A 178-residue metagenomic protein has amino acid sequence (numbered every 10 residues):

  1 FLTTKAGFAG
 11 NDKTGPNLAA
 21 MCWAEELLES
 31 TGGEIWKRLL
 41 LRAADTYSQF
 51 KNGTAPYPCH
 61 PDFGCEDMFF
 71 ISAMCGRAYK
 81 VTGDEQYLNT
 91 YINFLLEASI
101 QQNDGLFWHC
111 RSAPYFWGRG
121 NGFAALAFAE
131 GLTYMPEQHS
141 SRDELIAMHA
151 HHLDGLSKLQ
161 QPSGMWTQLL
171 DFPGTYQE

Functional and structural regions predicted by a protein language model:
F1, A19-G33, F70-G83, A125-S141: Well-ordered alpha-helical scaffold segments within catalytic/enzyme domains
F1-G10, R38-P56, E85-W108, I146-G164: Long, well-ordered core segments of solenoidal/helical folds
L2-N17, A55-M68, W108-L126, E137 (+3 more regions): Solvent-exposed loop and edge beta-strand segments that line ligand/cofactor-binding and catalytic clefts
N11-M21, S30, E34, R38-L41: Generic alpha-helical scaffold signal
G53-A113, W117-N121: Aromatic- and glycine-enriched pocket-lining scaffold segments that form the walls of small-molecule binding clefts
G122-A129, T133, A147-S157: Internal, well-ordered alpha-helical scaffold/interface segments that support domain packing or protein-protein contacts
